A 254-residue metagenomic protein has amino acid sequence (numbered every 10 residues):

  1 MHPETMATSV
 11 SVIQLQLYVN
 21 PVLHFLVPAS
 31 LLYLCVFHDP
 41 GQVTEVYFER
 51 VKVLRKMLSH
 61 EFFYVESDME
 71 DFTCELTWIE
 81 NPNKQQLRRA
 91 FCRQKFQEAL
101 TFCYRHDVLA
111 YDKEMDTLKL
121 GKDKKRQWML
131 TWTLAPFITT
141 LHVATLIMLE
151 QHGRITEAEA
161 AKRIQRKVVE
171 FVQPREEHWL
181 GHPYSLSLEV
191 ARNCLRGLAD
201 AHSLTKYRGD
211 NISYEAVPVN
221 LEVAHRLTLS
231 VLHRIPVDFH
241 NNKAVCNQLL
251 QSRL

Functional and structural regions predicted by a protein language model:
M1-L254: Membrane-interfacial terminal anchoring regions of lipid-handling membrane enzymes
